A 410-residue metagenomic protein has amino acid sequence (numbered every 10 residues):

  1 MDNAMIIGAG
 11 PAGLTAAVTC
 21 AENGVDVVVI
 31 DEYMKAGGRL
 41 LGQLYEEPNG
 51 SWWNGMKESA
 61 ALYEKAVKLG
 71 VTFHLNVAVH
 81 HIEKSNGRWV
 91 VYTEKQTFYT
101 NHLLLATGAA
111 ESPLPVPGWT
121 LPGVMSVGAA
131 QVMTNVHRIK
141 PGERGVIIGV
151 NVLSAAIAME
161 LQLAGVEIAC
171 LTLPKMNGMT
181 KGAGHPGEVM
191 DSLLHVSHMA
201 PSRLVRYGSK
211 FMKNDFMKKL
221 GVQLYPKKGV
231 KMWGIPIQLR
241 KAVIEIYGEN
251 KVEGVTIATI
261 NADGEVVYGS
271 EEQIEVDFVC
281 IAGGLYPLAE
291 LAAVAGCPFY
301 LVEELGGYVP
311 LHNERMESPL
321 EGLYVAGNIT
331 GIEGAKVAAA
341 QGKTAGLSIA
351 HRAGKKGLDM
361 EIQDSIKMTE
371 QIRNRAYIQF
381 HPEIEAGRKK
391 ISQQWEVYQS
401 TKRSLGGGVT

Functional and structural regions predicted by a protein language model:
D2-T410: Residues forming the flavin
